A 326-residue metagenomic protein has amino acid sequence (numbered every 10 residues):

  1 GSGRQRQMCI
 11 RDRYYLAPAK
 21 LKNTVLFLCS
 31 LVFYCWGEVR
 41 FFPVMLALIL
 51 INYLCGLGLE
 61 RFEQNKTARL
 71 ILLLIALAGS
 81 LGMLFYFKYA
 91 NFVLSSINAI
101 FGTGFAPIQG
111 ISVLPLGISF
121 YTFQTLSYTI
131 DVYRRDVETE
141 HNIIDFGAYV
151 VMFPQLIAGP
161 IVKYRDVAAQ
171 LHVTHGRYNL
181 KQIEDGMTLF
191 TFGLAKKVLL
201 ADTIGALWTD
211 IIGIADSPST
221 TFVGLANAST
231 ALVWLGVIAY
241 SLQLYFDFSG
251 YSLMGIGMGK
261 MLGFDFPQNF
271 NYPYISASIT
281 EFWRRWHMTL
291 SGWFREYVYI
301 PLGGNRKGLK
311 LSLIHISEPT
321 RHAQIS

Functional and structural regions predicted by a protein language model:
R4-Q7, R11-S326: Membrane-embedded transmembrane alpha-helical bundles that form the catalytic cores of multi-pass lipid-modifying
